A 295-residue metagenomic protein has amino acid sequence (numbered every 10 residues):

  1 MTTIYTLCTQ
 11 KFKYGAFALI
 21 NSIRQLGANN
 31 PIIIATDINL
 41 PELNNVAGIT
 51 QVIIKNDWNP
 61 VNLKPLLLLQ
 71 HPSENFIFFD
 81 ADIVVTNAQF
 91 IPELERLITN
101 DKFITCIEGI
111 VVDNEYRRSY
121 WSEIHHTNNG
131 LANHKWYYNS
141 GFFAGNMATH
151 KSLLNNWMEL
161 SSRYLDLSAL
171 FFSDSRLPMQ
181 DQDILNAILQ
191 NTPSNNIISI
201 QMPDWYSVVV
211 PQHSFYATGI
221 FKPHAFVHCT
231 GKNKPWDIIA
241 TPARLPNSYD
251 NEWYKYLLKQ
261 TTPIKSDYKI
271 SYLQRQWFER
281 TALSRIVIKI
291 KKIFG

Functional and structural regions predicted by a protein language model:
M1-P60, P263-G295: N-terminal anchoring/stem segment of glycosyltransferases
N59-L67: Glycine-rich, basic loop-to-helix element that forms the pyrophosphate-binding segment of sugar-nucleotide handling
H71, F79: Catalytic metal- and UDP-sugar-binding loop of GT-A-like glycosyltransferases, i.e., residues flanking the conserved
F76: Short aromatic/hydrophobic "clamp" motif used to bind/position activated sugar donors
D80-V84: The conserved acidic donor/metal-binding loop of glycosyltransferases
T86-H126: Conserved donor-nucleotide/metal-binding helix-loop-beta segment in metal-dependent transferases, i.e., the alpha-helix
L131-A144: A recurrent flexible, glycine/aromatic-enriched loop bordering the glycosyltransferase active site that acts as
N133-W136, T149-G295: A glycosyltransferase accessory/donor-loop signature
